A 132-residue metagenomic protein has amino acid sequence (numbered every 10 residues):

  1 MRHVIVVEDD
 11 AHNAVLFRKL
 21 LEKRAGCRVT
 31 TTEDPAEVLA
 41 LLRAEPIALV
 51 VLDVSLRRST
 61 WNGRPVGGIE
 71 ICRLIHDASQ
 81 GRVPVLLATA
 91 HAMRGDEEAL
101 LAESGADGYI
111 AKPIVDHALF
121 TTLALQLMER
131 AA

Functional and structural regions predicted by a protein language model:
E8: Conserved acidic carboxylate
A11-T30, A36: Two-component/phosphorelay signaling modules centered on CheY-like receiver
K19-R24, L41, L100, L123: Alpha-helical interaction/dimerization surfaces of two-component signaling modules
T31-S59: Acidic, metal-coordinating helix/loop segments flanking the phosphotransfer/catalytic sites of two-component signaling
S59-R82: Short amphipathic alpha-helix used as the core "switch/output" element in two-component signaling
N62-V66, E70, A92-I110, A118-T121: Alpha4 helix (beta4-alpha4-beta5 surface) of REC/receiver domains from two-component response regulators
A88-T89: Hydrophobic/aromatic residues positioned on beta-strands within the core alpha/beta folds
L119-A132: Receiver (REC) domain switch/output surface
